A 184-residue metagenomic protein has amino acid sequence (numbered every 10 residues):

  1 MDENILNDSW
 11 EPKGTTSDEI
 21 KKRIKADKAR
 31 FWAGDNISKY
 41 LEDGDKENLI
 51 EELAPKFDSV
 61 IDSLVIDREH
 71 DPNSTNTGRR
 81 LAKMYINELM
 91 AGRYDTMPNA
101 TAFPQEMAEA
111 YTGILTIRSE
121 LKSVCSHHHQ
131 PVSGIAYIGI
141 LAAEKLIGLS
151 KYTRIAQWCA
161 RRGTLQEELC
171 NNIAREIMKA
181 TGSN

Functional and structural regions predicted by a protein language model:
D2-I135: Active-site loop/lid in soluble adenylation, ligation, and acyl-transfer enzymes
D67, V124-N171: Histidine-centered catalytic/metal-coordination loop motif
C170-K179: A short, acidic, amphipathic alpha-helical segment used as a generic capping/interface helix at domain edges
T181-N184: Short conserved catalytic/interaction loops centered on acidic-Pro-aromatic/His motifs
